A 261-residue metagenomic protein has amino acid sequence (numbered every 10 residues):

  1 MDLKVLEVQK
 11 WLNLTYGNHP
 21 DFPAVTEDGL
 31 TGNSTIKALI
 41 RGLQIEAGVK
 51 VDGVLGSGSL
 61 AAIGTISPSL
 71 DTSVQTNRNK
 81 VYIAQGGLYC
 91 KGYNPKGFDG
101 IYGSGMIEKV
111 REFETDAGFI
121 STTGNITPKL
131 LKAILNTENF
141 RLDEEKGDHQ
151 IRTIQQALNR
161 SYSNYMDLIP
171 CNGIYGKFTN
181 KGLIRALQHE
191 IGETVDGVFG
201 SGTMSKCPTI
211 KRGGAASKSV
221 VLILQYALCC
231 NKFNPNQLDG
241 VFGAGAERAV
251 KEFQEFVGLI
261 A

Functional and structural regions predicted by a protein language model:
M1-A261: Cell-envelope/ECM-targeting effectors and their regulatory/trafficking segments
